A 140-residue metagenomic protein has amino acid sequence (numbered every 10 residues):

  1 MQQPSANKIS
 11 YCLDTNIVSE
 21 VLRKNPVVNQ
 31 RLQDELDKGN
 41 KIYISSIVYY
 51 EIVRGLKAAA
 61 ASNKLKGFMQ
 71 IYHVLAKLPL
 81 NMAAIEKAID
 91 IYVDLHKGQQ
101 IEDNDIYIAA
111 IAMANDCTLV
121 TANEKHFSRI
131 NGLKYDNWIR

Functional and structural regions predicted by a protein language model:
M1-I44, R54-Q70: Short, well-structured N-terminal submotif of metal-dependent ribonuclease cores
Q2-S5, A76-V120: Active-site neighborhoods of divalent-metal-dependent phosphate/nucleic-acid chemistry enzymes
N7-S10, A109-R140: Acidic, metal-binding active-site segment of PIN/NYN-like and related structure-specific nucleases
D14, S45, Q100-E102, N123 (+1 more regions): Histidine- and aromatic-rich ligand-binding microenvironments
D14-T15, I52, A88, A112 (+1 more regions): Generic structural signal for small/hydrophobic residues in well-ordered secondary structure, especially within
I17-V18, V48, A84, I108 (+1 more regions): Alpha-helix capping/helix-boundary segments
V18-S19, Y50-V53, S128, D136: Nucleotide phosphate-binding site architecture
N29, S45, Y49, L65-F68 (+2 more regions): A general structural signal for well-ordered alpha-helical segments in protein cores
